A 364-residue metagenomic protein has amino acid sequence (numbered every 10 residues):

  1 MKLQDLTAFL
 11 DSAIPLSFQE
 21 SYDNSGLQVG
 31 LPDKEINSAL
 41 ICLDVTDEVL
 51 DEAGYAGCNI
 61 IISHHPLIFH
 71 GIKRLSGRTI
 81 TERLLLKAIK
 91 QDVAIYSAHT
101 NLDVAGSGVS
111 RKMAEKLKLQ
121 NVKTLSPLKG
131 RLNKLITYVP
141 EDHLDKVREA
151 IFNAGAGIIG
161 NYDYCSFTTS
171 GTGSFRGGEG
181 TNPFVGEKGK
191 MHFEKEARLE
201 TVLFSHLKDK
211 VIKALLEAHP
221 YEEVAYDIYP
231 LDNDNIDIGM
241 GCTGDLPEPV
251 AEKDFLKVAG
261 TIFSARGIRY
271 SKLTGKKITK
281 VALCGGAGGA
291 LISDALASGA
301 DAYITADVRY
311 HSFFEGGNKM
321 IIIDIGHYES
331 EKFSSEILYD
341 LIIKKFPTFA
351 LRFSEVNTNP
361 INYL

Functional and structural regions predicted by a protein language model:
M1-L364: Hydrophobic structural segments
